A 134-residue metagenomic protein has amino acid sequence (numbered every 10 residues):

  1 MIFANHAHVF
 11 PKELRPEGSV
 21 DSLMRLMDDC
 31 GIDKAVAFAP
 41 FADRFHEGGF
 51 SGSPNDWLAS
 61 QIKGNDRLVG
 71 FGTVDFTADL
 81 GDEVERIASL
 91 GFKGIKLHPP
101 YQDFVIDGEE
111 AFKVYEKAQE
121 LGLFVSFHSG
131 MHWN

Functional and structural regions predicted by a protein language model:
M1-D56, E85, E109: An N-terminally biased module of ancient metal coordination in phosphate/nucleic-acid-related enzymes
G49-W133: Active-site gating/metal-coordination segments in enzymes
